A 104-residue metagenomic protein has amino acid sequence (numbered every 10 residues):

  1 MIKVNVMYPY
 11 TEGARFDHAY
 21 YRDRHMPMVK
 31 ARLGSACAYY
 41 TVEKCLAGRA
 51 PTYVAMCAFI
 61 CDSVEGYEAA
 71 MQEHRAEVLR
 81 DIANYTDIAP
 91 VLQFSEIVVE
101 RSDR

Functional and structural regions predicted by a protein language model:
M1-R104: Macromolecular interaction modules
